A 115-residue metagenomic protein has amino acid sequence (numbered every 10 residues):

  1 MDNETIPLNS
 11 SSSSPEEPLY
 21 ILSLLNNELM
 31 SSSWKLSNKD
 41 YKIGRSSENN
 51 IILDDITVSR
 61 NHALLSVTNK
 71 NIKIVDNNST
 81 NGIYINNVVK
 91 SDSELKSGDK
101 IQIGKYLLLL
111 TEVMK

Functional and structural regions predicted by a protein language model:
M1-D54: Intrinsically disordered, low-complexity acidic Ser/Thr-rich regulatory segments
N26-E28, N69, M114: Solvent-exposed strand-loop boundary residues in beta-sheet-rich modules
W34-K105: Forkhead-associated
L108-K115: Short, Lys/Arg- and Gly-enriched loop/turn segments at beta-strand edges
